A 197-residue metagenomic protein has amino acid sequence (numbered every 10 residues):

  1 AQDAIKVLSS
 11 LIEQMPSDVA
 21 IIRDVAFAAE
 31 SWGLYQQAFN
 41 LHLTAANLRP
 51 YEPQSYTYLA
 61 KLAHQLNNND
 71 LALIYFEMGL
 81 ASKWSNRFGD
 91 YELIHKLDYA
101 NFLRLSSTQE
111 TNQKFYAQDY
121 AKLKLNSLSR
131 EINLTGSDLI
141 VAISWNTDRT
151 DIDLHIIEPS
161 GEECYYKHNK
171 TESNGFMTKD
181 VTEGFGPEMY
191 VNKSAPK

Functional and structural regions predicted by a protein language model:
S10-L11, T44-A45, G79: Canonical positions in the second alpha-helix
A20-D24, Q54-Y58, G89-L93: Alpha-solenoid helical repeat scaffolds
V25, L59, Y99-F102: Structural register within alpha-helical repeat arrays
A29, A63, L103-S106: Residue at a conserved register position within TPR or TPR-like alpha-solenoid repeats
F115-K197: Intrinsic-disorder/low-complexity signal
